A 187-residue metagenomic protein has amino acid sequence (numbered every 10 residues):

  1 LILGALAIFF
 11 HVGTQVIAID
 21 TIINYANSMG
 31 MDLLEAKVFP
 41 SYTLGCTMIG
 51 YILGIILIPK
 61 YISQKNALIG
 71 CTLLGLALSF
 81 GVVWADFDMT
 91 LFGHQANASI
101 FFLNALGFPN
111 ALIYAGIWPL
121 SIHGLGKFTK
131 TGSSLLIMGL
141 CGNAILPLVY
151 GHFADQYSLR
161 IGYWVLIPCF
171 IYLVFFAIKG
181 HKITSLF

Functional and structural regions predicted by a protein language model:
L1-S41: Extracytoplasmic gate region of multi-pass secondary transporters
A26-N27, L57-I58, V149-S158, G162: Interfacial helix-cap and linker-helix signal at transmembrane-aqueous boundaries of multi-pass secondary transporters
G50-Q64, M89-T90, A154-D155: Helix-to-loop junctions at the C-terminal end of transmembrane segments in multipass secondary transporters
L73-F92: C-terminal ends and interior cores of transmembrane alpha-helices in multi-pass membrane transporters/permeases
G93-I113: Hydrophobic core of transmembrane alpha-helices in multi-pass small-molecule transporters, especially MFS/SLC-type
A111-G126: Intracellular juxtamembrane helix-capping segments at the cytosolic ends of symmetry-related transmembrane helices
I122-S158: A late C-terminal transmembrane helix in Major Facilitator Superfamily
I161-F187: Multi-pass alpha-helical transporter architecture, strongest for 12-TM Major Facilitator/SLC carriers used
